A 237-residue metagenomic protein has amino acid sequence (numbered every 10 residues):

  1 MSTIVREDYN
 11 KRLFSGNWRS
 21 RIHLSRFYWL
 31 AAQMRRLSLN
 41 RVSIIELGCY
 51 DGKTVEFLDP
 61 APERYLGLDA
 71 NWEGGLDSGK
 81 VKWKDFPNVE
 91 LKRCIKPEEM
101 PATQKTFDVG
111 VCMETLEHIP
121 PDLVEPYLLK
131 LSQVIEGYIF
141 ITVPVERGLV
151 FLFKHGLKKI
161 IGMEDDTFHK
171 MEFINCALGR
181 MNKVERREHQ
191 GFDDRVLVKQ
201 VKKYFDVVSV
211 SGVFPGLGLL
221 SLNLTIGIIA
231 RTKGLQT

Functional and structural regions predicted by a protein language model:
S2-K11, V55-E63: Glycine/serine-rich loop-strand microenvironments at binding/catalytic pocket rims
T3-L24, A70, R93, E98-E99 (+1 more regions): S-adenosyl-L-methionine-dependent methyltransferase catalytic module, highlighting the catalytic core
L30-S38, V42-F151, I226-G234: Conserved SAM-binding loop
